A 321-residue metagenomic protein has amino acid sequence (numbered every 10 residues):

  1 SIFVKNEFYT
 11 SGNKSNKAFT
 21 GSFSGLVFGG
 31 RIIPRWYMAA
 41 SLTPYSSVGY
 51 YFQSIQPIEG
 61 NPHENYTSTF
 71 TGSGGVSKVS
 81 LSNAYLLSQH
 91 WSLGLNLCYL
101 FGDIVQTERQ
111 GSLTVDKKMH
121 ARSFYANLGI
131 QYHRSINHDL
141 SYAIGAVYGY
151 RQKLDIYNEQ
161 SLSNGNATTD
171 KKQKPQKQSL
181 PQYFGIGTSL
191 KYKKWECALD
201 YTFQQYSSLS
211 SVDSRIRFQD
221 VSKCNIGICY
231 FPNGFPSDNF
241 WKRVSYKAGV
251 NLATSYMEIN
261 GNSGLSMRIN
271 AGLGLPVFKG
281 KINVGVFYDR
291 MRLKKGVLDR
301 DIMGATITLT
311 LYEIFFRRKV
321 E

Functional and structural regions predicted by a protein language model:
S1-E321: Subset of outer-membrane beta-barrel
